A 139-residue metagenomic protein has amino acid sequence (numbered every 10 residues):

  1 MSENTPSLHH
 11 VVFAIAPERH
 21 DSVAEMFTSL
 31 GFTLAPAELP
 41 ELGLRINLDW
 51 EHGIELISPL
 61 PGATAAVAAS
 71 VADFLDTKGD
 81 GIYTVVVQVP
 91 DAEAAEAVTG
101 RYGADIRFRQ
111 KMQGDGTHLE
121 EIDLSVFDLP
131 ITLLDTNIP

Functional and structural regions predicted by a protein language model:
M1-G31, D80-V87, N137-P139: N-terminal beta-strand motif that seeds the catalytic metal site of vicinal oxygen chelate
M1-N4, R45-P59, V86, E93-P139: Vicinal oxygen chelate
S7-H9, A35-I46, A63-G81, Y102-E120: A cross-kingdom feature marking solvent-exposed beta-strand/loop segments within repeated, beta-rich binding/scaffold
A16, P59-P61: Histidine- and/or cysteine-centered catalytic micro-motif in compact active-site loops
V23, L34, I54-S58: A generic N-terminal leader/anchor concept
A72-A97: Mid-chain, well-packed structural core segment of small domains
